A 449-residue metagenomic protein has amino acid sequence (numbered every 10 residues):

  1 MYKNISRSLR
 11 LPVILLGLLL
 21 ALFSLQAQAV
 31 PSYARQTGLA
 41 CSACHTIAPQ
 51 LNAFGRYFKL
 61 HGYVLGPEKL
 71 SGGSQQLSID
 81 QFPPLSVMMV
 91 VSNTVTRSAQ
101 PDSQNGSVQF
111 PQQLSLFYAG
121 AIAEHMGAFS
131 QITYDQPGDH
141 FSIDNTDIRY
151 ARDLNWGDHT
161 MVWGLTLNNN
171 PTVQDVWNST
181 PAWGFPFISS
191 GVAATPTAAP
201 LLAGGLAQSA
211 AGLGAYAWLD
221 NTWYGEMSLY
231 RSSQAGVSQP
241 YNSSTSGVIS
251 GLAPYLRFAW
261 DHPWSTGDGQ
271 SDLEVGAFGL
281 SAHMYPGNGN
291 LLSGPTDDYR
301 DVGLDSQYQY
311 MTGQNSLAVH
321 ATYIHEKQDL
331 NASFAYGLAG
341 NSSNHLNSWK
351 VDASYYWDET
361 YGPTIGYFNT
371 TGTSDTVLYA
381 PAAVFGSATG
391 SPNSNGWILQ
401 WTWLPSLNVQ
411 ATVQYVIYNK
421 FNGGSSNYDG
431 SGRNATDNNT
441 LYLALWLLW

Functional and structural regions predicted by a protein language model:
Y2-I14: Bacterial N-terminal signal peptides that target proteins for export
V30-A40: Sequence/structural segment immediately N-terminal to covalent heme-attachment motifs in c-type and related
G38-A48: The canonical Cys-X-X-Cys-His
A40, W403, A435-W449: Outer-membrane beta-barrel "beta-signal"
N52, P84-T96, P101-A235, S250-G269 (+5 more regions): Outer membrane beta-barrel
Q104-V108, Q136-I143, A203-A207, S244-G251 (+4 more regions): Replace "Gram-negative outer membrane beta-barrel proteins" with "bacterial and organellar outer membrane beta-barrel
D268-L399, W403, Y415: Detector for outer-membrane/organellar transmembrane beta-barrel domains, recognizing the amphipathic beta-strand
